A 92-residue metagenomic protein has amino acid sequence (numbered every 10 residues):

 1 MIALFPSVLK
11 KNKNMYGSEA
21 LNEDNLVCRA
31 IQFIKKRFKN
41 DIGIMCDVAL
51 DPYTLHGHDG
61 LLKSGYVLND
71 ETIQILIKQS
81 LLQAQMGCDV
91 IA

Functional and structural regions predicted by a protein language model:
M1-A92: Alpha/beta enzyme core
